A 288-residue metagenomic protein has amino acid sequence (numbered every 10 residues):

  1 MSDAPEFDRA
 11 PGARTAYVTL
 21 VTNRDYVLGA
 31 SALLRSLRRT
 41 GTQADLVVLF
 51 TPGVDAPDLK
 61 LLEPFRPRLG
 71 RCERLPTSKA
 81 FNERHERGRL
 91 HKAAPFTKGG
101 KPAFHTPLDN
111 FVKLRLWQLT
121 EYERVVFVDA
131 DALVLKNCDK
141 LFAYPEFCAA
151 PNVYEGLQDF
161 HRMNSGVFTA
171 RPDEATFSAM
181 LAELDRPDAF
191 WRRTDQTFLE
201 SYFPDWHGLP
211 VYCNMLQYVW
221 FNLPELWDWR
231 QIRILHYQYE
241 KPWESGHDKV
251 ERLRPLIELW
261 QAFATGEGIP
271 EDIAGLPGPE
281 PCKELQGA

Functional and structural regions predicted by a protein language model:
M1-L33, G41-A44, V48-V54, E63-P64 (+4 more regions): A glycosyltransferase accessory/donor-loop signature
N23-R24, K101-T106, V126-V128, R186-D188: Short, flexible loop segments at the rims of nucleotide/cofactor-binding pockets, characterized by
L28, P57, K136: Residues that form or flank phosphate/diphosphate-binding pockets in enzymes that use nucleotide phosphates
D58-L59, P64-T120: Active-site-proximal specificity loops/subdomain of glycosyltransferases
K60, D139-L141, D248: Short amphipathic alpha-helical segments
R71, L75, H105-R162, T169-E174: GT-A fold catalytic core of metal-dependent nucleotide-sugar glycosyltransferases, centered on the diacidic
R162-M163, R230: Short, solvent-exposed loop/turn segments at the edges of secondary structure
